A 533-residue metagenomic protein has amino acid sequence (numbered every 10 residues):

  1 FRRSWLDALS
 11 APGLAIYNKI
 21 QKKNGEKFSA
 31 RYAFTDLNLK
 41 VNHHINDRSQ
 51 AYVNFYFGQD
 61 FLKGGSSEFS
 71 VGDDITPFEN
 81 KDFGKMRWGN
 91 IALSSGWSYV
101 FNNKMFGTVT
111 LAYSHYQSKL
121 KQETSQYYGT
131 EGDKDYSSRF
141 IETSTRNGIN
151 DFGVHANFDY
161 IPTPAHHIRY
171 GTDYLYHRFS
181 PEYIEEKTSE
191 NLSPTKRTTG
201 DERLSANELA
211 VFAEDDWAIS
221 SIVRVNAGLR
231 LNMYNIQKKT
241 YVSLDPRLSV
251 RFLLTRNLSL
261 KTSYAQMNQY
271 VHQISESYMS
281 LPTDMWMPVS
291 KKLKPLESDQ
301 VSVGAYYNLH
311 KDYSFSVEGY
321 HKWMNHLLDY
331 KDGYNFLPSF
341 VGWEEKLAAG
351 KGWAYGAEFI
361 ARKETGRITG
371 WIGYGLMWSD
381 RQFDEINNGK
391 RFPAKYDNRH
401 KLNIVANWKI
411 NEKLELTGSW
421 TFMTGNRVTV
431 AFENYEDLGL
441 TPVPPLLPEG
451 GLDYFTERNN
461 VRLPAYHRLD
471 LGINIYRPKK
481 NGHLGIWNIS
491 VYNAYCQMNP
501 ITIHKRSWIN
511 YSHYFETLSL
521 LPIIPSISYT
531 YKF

Functional and structural regions predicted by a protein language model:
F1-M86, H326: Periplasmic-side early beta-strands and strand-to-turn transitions of outer-membrane beta-barrels
F1-R3, V53-Q59, V109-H115, Y170-Y176 (+8 more regions): Transmembrane beta-barrel strands of outer-membrane/channel proteins
S4-L9, K413, F422-E449, P464-D470 (+1 more regions): C-terminal beta-signal and adjacent terminal beta-strands/loops of Gram-negative outer-membrane beta-barrel proteins
N42-D60, G84-K238, L253, S316 (+2 more regions): Face-selective signature of the C-terminal outer-membrane beta-barrel domain
Q117, E185-E186, N257-V301, H321-E344 (+2 more regions): Surface-exposed extracellular loop regions of Gram-negative outer-membrane beta-barrel proteins, predominantly
I149-D151, I161-H167, D173, G200-M324 (+2 more regions): Structural signature of Gram-negative outer-membrane beta-barrels, strongest in the C-terminal barrel of TonB-dependent
D151-G153, T199-L204, A210, S290 (+5 more regions): Outer membrane beta-barrel strand-and-loop segments of large Gram-negative receptors, especially TonB-dependent
H321-W323, V341-F432: Gram-negative outer-membrane beta-barrel transporters
